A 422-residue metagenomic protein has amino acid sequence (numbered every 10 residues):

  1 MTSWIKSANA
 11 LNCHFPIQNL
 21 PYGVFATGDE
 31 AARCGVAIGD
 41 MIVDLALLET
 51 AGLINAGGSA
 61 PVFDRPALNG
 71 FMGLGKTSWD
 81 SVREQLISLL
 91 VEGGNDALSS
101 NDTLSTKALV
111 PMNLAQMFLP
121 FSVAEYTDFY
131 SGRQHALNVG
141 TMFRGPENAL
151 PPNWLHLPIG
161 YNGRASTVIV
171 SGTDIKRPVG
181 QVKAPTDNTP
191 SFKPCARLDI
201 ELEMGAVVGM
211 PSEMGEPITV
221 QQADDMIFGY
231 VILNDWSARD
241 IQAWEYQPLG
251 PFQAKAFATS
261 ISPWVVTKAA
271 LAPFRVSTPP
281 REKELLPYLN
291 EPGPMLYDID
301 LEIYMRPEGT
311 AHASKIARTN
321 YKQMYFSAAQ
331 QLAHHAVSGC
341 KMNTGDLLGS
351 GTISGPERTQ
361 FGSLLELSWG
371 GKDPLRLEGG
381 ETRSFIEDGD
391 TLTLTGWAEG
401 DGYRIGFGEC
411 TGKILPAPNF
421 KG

Functional and structural regions predicted by a protein language model:
T2-T27, A37, D44-R318, F326-Q330: Active-site microenvironments in enzyme catalytic cores
K193-R197, G339-C340, R383: Exposed beta-sheet edge/beta-hairpin loop segments within beta-rich domains
M210, K413-F420: Short beta-strand-to-coil "C-cap" segments at the C-terminal boundary of structured domains/repeats, marking
E308-N320, L364, I405-E409: Local beta-strand/beta-hairpin segments that build beta-sheet-rich folds
Q323: Active-site rim loops that border cofactor/substrate pockets in soluble metabolic enzymes
F326-H334, K341-T344, L348-W397, Y403-R404 (+2 more regions): Active-site pocket scaffolds in enzymes
